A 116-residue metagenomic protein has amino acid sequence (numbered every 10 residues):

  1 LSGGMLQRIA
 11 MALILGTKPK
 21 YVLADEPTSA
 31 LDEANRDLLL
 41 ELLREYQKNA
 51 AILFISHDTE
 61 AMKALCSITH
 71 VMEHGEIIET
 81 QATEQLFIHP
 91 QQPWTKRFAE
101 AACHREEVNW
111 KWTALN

Functional and structural regions predicted by a protein language model:
M11, L39: Hydrophobic anchor residue at the start of the ABC signature
T17, K48: Conserved signature/switch motifs of ABC ATPase nucleotide-binding domains
V22-D25: Catalytic Walker B motif of ABC-type/P-loop ATPase nucleotide-binding domains
M62-A64: A short, surface-exposed alpha-helical micro-motif characterized by mixed small hydrophobic and charged/polar residues
T80-Q81: ABC ATPase "signature
Q85-L115: C-terminal boundary and immediately downstream tail of ABC-type ATPase nucleotide-binding domains
